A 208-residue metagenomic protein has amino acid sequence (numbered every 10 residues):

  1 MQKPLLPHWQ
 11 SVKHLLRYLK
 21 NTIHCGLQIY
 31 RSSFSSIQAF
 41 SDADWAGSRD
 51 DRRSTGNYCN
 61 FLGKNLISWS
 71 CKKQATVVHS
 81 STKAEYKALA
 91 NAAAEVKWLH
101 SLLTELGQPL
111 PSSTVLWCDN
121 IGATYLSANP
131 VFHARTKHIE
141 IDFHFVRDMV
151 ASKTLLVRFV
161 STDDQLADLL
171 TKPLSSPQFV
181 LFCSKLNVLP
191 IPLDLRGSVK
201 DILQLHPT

Functional and structural regions predicted by a protein language model:
M1-G26, S161, L169-T171: C-terminal reverse transcriptase regions that engage the nucleic-acid substrate
H8-K13, L27-S33, C183-S184, R196: Short coil/turn segments at secondary-structure boundaries
L15, D42, N60: Conserved hydrophobic/aromatic pocket- or pore-lining residues that grip, position, or stack substrates in active sites
S36, S54, L66, K72-T208: RNase H-like nuclease module associated with reverse transcription
S36-D50: Two-metal-ion RNase H-like nuclease active-site motif
D50-G56: Short, flexible loop/turn motifs enriched in small residues
C59-N65: Short conserved beta-strand segments at catalytic cores or DNA/RNA-binding microdomains of nucleic-acid binding
